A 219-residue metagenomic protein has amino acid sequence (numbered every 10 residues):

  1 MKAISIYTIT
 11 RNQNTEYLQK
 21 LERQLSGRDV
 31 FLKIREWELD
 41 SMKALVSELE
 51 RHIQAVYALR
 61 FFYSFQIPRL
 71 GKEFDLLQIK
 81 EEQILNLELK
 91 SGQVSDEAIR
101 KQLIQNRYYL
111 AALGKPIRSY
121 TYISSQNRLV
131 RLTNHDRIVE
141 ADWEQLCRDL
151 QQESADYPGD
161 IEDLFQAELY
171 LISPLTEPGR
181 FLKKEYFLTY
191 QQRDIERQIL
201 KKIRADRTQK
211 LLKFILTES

Functional and structural regions predicted by a protein language model:
M1-A167: Accessory nucleic-acid engagement/destabilization modules that flank
E88-S91, R180-K184, K213: Glycine- and acidic
V94-S95, F187, L216: Conserved aromatic-histidine-acidic binding/catalytic patches
C147-G159, Y190-I195, F214, E218: Non-transmembrane, interaction-prone segments in cytosolic or luminal domains
Q166-T208: N-terminal pre-P-loop "Q-motif" helix
A205-S219: Walker A/P-loop
